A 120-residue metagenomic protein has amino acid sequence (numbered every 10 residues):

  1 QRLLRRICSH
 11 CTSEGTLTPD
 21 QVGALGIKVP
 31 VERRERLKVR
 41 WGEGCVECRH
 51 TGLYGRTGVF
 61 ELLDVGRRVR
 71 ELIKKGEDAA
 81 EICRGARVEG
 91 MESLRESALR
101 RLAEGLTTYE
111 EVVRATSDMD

Functional and structural regions predicted by a protein language model:
Q1-D120: Short, flexible helix-loop junctions that flank or precede catalytic/ligand sites
